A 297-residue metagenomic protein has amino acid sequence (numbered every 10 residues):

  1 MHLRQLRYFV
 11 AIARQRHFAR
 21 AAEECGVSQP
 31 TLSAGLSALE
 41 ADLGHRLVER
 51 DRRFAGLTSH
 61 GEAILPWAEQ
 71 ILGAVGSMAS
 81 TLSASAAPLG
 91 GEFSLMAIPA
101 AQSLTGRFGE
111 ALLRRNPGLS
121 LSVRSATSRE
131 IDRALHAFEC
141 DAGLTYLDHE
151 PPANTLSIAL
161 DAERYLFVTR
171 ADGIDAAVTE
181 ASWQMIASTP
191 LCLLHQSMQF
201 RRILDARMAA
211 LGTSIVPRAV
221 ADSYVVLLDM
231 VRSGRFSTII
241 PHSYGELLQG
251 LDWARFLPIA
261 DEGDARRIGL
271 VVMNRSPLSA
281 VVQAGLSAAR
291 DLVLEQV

Functional and structural regions predicted by a protein language model:
M1-T31, G35, I64: N-terminal short secondary-structure element
Q29-P30, A34, S80, A86-N116 (+2 more regions): N-terminal winged-helix
E40-S59: A short LG(V/I)-centered, amphipathic sequence patch enriched for acidic residue(s) preceding the LG motif
Q70, S85, R107-A111, R115 (+4 more regions): Short beta-strand-centered segments that line the small-molecule binding cleft or hinge of alpha/beta clamshell
L104, Y146, D175-A176, A181-S182 (+3 more regions): Secondary-structure junction motif
R115, R202, A210, H242-A254 (+1 more regions): C-terminal effector-binding regulatory domain of bacterial HTH transcription factors
T127-D132, H136-C140, Y146, S197-L257: Hydrophobic hinge/microswitch elements
N154-L191: Flexible hinge/capping segments at coil-to-helix
